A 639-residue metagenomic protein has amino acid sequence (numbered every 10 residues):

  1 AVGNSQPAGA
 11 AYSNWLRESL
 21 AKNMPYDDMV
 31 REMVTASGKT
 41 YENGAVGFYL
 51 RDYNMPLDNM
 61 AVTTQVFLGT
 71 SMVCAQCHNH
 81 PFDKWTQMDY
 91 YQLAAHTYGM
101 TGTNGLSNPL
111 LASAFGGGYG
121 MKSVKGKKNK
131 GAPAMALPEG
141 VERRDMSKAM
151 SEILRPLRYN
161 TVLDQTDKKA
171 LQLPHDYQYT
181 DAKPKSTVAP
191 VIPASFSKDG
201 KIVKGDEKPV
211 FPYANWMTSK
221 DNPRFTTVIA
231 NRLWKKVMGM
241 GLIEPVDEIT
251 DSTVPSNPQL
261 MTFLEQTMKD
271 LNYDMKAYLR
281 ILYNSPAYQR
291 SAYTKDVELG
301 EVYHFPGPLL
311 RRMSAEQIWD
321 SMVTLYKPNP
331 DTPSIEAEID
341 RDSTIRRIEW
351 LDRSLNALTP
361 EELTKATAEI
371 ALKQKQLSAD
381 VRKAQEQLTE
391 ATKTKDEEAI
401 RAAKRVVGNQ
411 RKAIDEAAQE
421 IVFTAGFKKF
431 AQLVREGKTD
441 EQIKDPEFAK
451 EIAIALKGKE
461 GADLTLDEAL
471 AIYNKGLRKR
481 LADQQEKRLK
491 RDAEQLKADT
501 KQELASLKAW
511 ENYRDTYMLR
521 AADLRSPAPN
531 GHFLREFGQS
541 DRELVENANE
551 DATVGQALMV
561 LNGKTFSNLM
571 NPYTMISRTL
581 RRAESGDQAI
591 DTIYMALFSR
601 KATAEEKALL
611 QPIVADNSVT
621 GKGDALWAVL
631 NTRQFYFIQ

Functional and structural regions predicted by a protein language model:
A1-R347, S354-L358, E362-T364, K375-Q376 (+7 more regions): Primarily short, surface-exposed interaction patches in extracytoplasmic proteins
T367-A368: Transmembrane alpha-helices
Y513-T516, R525: Glycine-rich active-site loop/lid that clamps phosphate-bearing ligands
R520-A521: Eukaryotic charged/polar low-complexity linker/IDR segments
V560: Conserved "landmark" site that anchors the functional core of diverse proteins
